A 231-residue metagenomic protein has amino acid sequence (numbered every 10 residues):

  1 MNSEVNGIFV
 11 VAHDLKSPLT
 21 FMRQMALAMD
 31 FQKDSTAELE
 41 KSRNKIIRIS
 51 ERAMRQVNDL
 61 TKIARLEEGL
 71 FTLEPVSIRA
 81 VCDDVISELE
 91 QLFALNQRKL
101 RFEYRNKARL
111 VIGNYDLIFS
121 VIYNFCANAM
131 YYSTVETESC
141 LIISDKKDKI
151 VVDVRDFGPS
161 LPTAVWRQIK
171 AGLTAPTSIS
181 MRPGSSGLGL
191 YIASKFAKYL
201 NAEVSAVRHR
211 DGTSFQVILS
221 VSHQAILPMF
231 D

Functional and structural regions predicted by a protein language model:
F21-S35, L66: Conserved C-terminal segment of the DHp
K45-A53: Short alpha-helical segment of the dimerization/phosphotransfer core of two-component systems
E67-T72, L110-G113: Conserved micro-motifs of the catalytic ATP-binding
F93-F102: Short conserved segments within the C-terminal catalytic ATPase subdomain
L161-T174: Short conserved segment of the HATPase_c
